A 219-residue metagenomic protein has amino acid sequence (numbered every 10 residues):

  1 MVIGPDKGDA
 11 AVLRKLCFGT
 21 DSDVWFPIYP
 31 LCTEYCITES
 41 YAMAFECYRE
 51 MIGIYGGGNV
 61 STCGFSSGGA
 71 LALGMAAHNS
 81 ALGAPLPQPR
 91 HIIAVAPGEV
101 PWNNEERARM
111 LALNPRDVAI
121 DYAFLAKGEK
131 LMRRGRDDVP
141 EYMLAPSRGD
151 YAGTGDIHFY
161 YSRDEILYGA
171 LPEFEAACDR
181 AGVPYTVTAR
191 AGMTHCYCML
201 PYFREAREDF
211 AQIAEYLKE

Functional and structural regions predicted by a protein language model:
M1-E219: Alpha/beta-hydrolase superfamily serine-hydrolase fold, recognizing
